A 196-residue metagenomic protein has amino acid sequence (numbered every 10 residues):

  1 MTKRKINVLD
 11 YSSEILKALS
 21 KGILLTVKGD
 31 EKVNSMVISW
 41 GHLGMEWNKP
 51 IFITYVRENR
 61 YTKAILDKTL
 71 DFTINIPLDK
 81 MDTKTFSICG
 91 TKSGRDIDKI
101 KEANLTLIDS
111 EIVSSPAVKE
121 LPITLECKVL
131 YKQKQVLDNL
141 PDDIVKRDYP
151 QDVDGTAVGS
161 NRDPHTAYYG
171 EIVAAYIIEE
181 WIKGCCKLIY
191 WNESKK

Functional and structural regions predicted by a protein language model:
M1-K196: Basic, polyanion-binding surface patches
